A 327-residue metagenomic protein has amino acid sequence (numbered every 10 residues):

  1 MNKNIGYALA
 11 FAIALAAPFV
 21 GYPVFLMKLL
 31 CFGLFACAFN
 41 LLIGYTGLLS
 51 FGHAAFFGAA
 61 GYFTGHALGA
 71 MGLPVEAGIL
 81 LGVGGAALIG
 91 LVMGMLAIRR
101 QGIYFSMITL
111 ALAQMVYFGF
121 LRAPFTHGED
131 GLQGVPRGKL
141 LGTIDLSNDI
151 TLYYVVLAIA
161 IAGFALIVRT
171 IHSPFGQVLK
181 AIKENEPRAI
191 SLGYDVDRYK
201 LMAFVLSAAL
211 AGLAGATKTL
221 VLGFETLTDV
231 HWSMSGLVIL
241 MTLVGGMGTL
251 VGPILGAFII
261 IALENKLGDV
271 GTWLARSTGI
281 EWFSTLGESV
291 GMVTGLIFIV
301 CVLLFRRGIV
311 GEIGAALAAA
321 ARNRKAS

Functional and structural regions predicted by a protein language model:
M1-S327: Transmembrane alpha-helices and adjacent helix-loop boundaries
